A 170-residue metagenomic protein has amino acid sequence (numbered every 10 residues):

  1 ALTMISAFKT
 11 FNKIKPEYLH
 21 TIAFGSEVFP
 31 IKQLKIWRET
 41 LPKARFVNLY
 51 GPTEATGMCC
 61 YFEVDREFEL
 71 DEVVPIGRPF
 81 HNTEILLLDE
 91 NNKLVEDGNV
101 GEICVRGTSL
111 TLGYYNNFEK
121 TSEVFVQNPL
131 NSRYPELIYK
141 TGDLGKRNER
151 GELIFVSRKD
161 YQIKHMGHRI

Functional and structural regions predicted by a protein language model:
A1-P75, E84, D89-L94, E119: Adenylate-forming
P42-N48, E63-I170: AMP-dependent adenylate-forming
